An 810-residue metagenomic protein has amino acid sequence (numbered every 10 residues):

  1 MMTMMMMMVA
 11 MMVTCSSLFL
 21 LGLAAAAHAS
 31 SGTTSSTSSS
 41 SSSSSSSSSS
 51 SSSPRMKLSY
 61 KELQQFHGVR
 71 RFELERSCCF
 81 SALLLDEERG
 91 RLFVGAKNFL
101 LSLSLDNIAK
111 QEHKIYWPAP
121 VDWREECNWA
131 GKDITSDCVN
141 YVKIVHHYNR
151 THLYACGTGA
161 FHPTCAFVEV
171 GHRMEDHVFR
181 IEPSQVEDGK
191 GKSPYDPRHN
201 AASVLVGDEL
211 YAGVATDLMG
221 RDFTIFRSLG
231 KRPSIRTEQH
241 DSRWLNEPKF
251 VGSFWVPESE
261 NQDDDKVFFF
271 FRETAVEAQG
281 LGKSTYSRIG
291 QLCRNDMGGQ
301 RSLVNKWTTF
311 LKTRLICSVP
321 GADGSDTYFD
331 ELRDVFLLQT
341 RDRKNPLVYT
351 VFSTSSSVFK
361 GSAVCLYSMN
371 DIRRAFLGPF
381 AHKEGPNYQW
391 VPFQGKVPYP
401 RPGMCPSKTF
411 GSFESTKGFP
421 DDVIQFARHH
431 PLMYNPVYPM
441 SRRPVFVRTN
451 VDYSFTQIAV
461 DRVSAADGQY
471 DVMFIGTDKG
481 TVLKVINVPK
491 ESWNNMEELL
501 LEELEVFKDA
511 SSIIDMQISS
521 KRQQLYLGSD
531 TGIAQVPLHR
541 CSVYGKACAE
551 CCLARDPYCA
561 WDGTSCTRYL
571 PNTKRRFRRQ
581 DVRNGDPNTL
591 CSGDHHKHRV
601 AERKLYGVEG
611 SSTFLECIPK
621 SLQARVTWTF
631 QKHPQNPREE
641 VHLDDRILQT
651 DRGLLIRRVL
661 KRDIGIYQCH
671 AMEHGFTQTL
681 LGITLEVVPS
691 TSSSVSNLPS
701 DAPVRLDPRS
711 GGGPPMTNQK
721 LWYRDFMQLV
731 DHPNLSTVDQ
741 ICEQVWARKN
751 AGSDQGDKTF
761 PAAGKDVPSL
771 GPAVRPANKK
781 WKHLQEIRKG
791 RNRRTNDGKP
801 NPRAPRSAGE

Functional and structural regions predicted by a protein language model:
M12-S39, S47-I518, R522-Q523, L527-Q535 (+4 more regions): Disulfide-stabilized extracellular ectodomains of secreted/luminal proteins, especially beta-rich
R462, R603-G607, H642-I666, A671-G675: Extracellular beta-strand/loop-rich beta-sandwich domains predominantly from IgSF
M496-E503, R625-G653, R662, R788-G809: Immunoglobulin-superfamily Ig-like beta-sandwich domains in protein ectodomains
H539, D581, T627-T629, I666-S693 (+5 more regions): Extracellular/luminal immunoglobulin-like beta-sandwich modules
R540-V543, D586-E602, F630-T650, E673-T677 (+4 more regions): Flexible inter-domain hinge/linker segments at boundaries of tandem extracellular adhesion modules
A547, T613-L615, A624-V626, R662-A671: Conserved Ig-like domain signature around the intradomain disulfide
P557-R568, P802, R806-A808: Extracellular Cys-Trp
L698-K758: Compositionally biased low-complexity segments at domain edges in trafficked proteins and select soluble regulators
